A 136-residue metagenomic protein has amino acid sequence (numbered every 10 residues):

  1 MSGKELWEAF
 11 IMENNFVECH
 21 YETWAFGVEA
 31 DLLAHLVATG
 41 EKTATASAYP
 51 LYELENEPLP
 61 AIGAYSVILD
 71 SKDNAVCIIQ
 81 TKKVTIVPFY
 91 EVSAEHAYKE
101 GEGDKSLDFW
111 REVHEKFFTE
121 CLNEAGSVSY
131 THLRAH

Functional and structural regions predicted by a protein language model:
M1-E53: Compositionally biased, charged N-terminal/linker segments
L59-A61: Short, well-ordered loop/turn sites that connect or cap secondary structure elements
G63-Y65: Loop/turn positions that initiate beta-strands
C77-K82: Short beta-strand-centered aromatic/proline hotspots
V87-Y98: Short, solvent-exposed secondary-structure boundary/capping segments
D104-G126: Glycine- and charge-enriched low-complexity intrinsically disordered segments
T131-H136: Conserved small/polar residues in nucleotide/adenosyl-binding loops
